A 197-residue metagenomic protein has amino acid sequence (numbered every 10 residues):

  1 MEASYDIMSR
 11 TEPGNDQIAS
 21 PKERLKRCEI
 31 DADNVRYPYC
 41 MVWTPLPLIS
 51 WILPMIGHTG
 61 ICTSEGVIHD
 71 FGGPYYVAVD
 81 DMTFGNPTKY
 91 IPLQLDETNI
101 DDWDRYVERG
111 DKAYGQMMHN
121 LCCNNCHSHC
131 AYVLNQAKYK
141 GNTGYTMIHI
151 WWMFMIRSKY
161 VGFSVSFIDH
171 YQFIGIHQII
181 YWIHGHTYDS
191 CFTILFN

Functional and structural regions predicted by a protein language model:
E2-E12, K112-N197: Activation targets extended, charge/polar-rich intrinsically disordered C-terminal tails
E2-P47, L53-N124, N135: Non-catalytic ligand/cofactor/substrate-binding and regulatory segments of enzyme domains
